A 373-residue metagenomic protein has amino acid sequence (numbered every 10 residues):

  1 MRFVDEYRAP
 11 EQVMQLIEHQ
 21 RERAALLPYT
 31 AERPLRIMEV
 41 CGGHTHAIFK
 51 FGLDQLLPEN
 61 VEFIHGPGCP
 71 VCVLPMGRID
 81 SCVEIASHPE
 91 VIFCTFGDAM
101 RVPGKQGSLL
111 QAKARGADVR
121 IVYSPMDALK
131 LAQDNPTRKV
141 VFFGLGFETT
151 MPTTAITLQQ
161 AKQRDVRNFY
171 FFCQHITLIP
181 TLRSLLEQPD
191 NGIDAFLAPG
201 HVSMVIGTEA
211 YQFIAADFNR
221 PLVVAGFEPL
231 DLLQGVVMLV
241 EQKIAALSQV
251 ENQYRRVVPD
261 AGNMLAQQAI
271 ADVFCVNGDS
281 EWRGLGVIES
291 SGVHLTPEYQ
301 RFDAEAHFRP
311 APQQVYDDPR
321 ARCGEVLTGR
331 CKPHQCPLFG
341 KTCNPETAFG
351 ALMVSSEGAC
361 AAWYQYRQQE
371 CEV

Functional and structural regions predicted by a protein language model:
M1-T137, M151, A155, Q159-R164 (+4 more regions): Metallocofactor- and cofactor-centric catalytic cores in central/energy metabolism, strongly enriched
I92, K139-V141, A195: Structural motif
T150-T153, T157, L178-T181, G192 (+2 more regions): Internal, well-ordered alpha-helical segments in soluble enzyme and binding-protein domains
F172, D190-P259: A conserved active-site cap/scaffold subdomain adjacent to cofactor or substrate pockets
H175-L182, G262-L265: Short, conserved secondary-structure transition motifs
Q234-E325: Internal helical hairpin/lid segments
